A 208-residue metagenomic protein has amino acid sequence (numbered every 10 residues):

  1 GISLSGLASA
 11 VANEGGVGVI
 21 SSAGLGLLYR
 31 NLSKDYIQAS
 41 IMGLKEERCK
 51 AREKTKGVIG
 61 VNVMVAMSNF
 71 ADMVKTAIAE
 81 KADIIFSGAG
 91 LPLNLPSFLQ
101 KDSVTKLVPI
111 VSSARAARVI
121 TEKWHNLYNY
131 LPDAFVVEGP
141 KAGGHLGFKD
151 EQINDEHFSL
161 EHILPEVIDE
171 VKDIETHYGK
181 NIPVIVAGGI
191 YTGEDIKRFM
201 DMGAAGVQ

Functional and structural regions predicted by a protein language model:
G1-Y178: Active-site entrance/lid segments in N-terminal catalytic domains of soluble metabolic enzymes
D133, K180-I182, A205: Structural beta-strand/beta-sheet cores of well-ordered domains, especially the beta-sheet scaffolds that support
V136, I185-V186, Q208: Structured core elements
A142, I190-G193: Short, catalytically relevant binding-site loops at active-site mouths
L164, G193-I196: A general structural signal for well-ordered alpha-helical packing
P183-Y191: Glycine-rich beta-strand-to-loop/alpha-helix junction loops that act as flexible
K197-Q208: A compact, surface-exposed functional segment
